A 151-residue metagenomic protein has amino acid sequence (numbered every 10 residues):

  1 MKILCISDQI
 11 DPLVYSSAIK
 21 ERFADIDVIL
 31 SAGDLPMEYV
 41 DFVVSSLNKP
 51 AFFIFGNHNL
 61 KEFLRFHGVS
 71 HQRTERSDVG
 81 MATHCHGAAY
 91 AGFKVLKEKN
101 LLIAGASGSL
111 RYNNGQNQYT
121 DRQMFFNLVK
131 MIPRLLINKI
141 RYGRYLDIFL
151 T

Functional and structural regions predicted by a protein language model:
M1-S46, P133, R141-R144: N-terminal active-site segment of His-dependent metallophosphoesterases
C5-V14, I54-L60, F66-T151: Conserved catalytic scaffold of divalent metal-dependent phosphoesterases
L30, F52-I54: A short beta-strand/loop micro-motif in the catalytic core of glycosyltransferases that engages the nucleotide-sugar
L47-A51: A short helix->loop->beta-strand "cap" motif at the edges of active sites that frequently abuts
